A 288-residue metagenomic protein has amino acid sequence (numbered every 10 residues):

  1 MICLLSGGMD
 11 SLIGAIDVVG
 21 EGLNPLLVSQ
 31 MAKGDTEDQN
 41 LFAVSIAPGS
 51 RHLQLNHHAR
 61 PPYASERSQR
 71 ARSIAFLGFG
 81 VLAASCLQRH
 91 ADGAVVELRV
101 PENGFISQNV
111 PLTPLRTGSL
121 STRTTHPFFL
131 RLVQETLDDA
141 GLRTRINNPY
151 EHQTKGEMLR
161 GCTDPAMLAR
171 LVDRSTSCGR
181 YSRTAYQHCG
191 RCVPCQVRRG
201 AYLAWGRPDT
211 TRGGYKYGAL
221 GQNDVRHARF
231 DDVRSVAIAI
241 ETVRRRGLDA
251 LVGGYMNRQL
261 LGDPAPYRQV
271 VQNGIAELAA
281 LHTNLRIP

Functional and structural regions predicted by a protein language model:
M1, S11-P288: Nucleotide-activated chemistry modules centered on ATP-dependent adenylation/adenylyltransferase
G8: Conserved G/P- and acidic residue-centered "switch" motifs that form tight phosphate/ATP-binding loops in soluble
